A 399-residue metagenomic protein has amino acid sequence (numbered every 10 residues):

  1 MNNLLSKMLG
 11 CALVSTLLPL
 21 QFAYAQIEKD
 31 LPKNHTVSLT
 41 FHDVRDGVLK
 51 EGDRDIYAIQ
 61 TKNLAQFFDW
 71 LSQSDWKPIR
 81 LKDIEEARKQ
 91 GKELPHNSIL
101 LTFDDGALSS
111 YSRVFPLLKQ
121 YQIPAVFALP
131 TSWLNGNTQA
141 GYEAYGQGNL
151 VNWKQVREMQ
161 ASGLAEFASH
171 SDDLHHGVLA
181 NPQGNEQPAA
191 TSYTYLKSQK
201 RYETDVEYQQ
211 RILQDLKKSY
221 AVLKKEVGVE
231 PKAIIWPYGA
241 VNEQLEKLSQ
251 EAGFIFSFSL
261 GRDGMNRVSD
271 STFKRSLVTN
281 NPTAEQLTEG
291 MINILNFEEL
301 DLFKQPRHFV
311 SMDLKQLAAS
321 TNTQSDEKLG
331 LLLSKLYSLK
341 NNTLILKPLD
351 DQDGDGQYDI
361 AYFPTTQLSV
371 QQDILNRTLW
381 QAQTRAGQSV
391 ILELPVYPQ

Functional and structural regions predicted by a protein language model:
G10-P19: Bacterial N-terminal signal peptides
A23-I99, V268-E299: N-terminal pre-catalytic segment of deacetylase/amide-hydrolase enzymes
L39, V44, N97-I99, K119-A240 (+1 more regions): Metal-dependent polysaccharide deacetylase catalytic core of the NodB/CE4 family, i.e., the active-site-bearing domain
G52-K77, L81-E166, L174-H176, N341 (+2 more regions): Active-site beta->alpha N-cap acidic-glycine motif
W76-E86, N135, L339-Q372: Aromatic-lined carbohydrate-binding/catalytic grooves of carbohydrate-active enzymes
L94-H96, D104-D105, S109-K119, L332-L333 (+1 more regions): Aromatic-lined substrate-binding rim segments of carbohydrate-active enzymes
Y111, T321-Y337: Short, acidic/polar
G141-Y145, K304-T323, V390, Y397-Q399: Active-site-adjacent "subsite" loops/lids of carbohydrate-active enzymes
